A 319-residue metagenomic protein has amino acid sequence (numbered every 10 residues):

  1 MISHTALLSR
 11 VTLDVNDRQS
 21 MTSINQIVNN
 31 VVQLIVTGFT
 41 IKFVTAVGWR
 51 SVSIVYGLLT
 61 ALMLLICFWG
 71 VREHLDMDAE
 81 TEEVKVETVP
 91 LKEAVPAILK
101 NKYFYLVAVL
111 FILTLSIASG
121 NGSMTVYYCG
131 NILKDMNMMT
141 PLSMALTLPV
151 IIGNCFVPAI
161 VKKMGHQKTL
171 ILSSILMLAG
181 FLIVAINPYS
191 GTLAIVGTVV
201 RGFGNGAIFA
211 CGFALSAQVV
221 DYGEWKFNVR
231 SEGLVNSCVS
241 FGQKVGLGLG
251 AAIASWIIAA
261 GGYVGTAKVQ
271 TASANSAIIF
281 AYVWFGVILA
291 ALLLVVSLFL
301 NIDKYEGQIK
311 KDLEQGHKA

Functional and structural regions predicted by a protein language model:
M1-T12, I208-K226: Intracellular juxtamembrane helix-capping segments at the cytosolic ends of symmetry-related transmembrane helices
H4-V126, G130-I132, M136, I278-A281 (+1 more regions): Intracellular loop-helix junctions on the cytosolic face of multi-pass helical membrane proteins
Q33-S51, G248-N275: Transmembrane alpha-helix termini and helix-breaking/packing motifs in multi-pass membrane transporters
L34, T147-C155, G248: Residue-level signature of mid-helix packing/kink "hotspots" within the transmembrane helices of 12-pass Major
V44, I152-H166: Helix-to-loop junctions at the C-terminal end of transmembrane segments in multipass secondary transporters
K168-I183: Structural signature of the two symmetry-related core transmembrane helices
A185-T198: Helix-loop junctions at membrane interfaces in 12-TM secondary transporters
F227-G262: A late C-terminal transmembrane helix in Major Facilitator Superfamily
